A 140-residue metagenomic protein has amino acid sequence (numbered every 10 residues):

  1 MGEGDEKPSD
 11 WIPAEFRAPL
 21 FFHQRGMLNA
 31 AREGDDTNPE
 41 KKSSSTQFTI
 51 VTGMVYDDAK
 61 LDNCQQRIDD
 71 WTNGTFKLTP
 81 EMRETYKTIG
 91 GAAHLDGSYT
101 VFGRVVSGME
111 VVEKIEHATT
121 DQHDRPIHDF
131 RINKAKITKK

Functional and structural regions predicted by a protein language model:
M1-K140: Cyclophilin-like peptidyl-prolyl cis-trans isomerases
